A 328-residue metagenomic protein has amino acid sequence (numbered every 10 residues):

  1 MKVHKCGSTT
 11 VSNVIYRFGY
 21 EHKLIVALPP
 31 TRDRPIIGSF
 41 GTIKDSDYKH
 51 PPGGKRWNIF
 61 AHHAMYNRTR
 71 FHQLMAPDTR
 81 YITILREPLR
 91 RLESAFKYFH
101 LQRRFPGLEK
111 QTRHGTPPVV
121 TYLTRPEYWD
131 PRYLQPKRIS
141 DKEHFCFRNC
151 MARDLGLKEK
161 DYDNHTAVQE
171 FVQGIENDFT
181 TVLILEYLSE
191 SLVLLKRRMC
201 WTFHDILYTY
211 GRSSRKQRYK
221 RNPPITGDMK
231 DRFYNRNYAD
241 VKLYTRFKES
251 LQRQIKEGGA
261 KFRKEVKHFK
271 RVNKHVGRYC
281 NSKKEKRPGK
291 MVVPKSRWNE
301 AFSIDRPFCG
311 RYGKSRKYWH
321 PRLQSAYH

Functional and structural regions predicted by a protein language model:
M1-H328: Membrane-interface amphipathic segments in extracytoplasmic regions
